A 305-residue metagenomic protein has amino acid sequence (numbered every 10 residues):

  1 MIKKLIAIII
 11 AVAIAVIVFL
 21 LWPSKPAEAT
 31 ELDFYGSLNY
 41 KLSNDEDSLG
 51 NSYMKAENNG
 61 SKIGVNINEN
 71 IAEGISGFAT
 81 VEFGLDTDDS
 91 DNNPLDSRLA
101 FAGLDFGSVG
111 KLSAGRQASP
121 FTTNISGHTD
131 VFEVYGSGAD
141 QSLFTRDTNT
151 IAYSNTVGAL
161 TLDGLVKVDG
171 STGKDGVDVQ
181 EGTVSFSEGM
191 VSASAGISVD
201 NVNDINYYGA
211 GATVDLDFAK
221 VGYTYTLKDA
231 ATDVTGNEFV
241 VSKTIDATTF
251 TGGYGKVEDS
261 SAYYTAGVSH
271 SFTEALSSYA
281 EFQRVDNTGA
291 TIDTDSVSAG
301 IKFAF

Functional and structural regions predicted by a protein language model:
M1-F305: Outer-membrane beta-barrel proteins
